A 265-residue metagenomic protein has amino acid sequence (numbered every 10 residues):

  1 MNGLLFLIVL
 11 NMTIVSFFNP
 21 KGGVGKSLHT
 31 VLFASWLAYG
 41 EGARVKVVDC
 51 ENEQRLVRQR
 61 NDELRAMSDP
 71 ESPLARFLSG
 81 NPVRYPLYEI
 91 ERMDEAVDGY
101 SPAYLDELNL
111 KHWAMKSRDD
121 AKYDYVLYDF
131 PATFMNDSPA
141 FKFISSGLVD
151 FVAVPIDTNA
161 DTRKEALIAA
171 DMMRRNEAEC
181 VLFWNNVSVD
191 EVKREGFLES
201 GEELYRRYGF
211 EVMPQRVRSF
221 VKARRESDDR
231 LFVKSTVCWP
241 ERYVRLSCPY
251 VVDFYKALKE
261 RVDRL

Functional and structural regions predicted by a protein language model:
M1-N11: Short, Lys/Arg-enriched N-terminal segments with co-localized hydrophobic residues within the first ~10-30 amino acids
I8-L10, N19-K21, Y39-F134, S138: P-loop/Walker-type NTP enzyme "switch/lid" segment
K26: Conserved lysine of the Walker
H29: Hydrophobic positions on the alpha1 helix immediately C-terminal to the Walker A/P-loop
Y128-D129, V152-D157, C180-N186: Conserved beta-strand segments of the P-loop GTPase G domain that flank and frequently precede/overlap
S138-N159: Inter-motif core of Ras-like GTPase G domains
V187-W239: Beta-strand-loop-alpha "switch" segments that mediate conformational coupling across diverse proteins
